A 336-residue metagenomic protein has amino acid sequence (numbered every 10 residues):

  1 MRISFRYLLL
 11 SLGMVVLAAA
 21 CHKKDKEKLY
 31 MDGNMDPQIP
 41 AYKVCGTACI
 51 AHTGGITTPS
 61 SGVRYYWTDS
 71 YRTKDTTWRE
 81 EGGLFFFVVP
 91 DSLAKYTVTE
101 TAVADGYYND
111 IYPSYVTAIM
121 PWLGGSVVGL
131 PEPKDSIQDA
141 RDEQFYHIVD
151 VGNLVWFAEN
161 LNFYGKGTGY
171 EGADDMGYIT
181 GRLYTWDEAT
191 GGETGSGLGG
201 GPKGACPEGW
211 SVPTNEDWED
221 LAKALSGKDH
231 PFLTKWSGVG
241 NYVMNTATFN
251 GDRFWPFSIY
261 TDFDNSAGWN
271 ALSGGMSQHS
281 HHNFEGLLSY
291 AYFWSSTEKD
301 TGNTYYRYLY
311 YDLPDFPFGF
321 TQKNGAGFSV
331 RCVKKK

Functional and structural regions predicted by a protein language model:
M1-A20: Sec-dependent bacterial lipoprotein signal peptides
V15-C45, G106-D135: Bacterial Sec-dependent N-terminal signal peptides
V44-T58: A short beta-strand segment in extracellular, disulfide-stabilized domains
T47, S60, D75-T76, S92 (+3 more regions): Coil residues (strongly favoring Ser/Thr
T57-Y66: Solvent-exposed loop segments of extracellular immunoglobulin-like
Y66-V89: Surface-exposed, flexible coil segments in extracellular/virion-facing regions
T101-D105, W218: Beta-strand-rich extracellular modules
W122-K336: Conserved positions within compact, well-structured domain cores
